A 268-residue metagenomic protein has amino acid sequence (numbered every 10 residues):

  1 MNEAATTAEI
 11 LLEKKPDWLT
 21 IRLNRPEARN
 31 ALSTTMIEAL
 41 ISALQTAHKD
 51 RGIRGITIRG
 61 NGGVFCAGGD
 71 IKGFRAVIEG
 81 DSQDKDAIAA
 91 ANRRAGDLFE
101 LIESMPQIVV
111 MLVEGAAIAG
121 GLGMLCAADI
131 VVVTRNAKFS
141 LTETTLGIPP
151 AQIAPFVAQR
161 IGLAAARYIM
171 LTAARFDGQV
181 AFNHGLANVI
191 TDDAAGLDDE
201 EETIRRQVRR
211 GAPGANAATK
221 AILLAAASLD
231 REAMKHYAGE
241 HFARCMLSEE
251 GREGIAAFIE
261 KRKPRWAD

Functional and structural regions predicted by a protein language model:
M1-N61, E100, D198: Conserved CoA-thioester-binding segment of acyl-CoA-metabolizing enzymes
G60-L98, D230: Glycine- (often His-adjacent) and acidic-residue-rich active-site loop that binds/positions the CoA thioester
G96-L146, R175: Glycine-rich beta-to-alpha active-site loop
I130, Y168, T172-A174, V180 (+2 more regions): Well-ordered beta-strand positions
V132-A137, A187-H236, E249, R265-D268: C-terminal long alpha-helix characteristic of the crotonase
A154-A164: Hydrophobic, secondary-structure "cap" segments at the distal end of domains
